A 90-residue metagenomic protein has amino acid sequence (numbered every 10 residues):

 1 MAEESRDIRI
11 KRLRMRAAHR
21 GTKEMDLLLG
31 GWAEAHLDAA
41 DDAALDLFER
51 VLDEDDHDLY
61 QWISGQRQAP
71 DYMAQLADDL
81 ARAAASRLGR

Functional and structural regions predicted by a protein language model:
A2-R90: Positively charged, polar, low-complexity stretches
